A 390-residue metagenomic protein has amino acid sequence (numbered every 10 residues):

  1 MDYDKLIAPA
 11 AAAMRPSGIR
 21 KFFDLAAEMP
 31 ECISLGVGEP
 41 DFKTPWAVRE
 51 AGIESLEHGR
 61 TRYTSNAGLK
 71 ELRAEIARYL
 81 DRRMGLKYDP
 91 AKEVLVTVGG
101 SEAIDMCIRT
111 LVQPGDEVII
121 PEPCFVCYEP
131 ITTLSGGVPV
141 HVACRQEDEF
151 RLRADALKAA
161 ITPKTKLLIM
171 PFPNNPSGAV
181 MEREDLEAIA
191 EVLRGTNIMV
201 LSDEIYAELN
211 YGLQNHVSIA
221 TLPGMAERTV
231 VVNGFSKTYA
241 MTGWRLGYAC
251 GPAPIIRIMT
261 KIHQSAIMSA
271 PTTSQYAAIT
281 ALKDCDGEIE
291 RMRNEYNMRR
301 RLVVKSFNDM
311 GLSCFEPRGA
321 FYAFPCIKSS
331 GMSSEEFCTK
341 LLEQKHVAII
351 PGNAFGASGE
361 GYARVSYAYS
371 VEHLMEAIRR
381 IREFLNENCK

Functional and structural regions predicted by a protein language model:
M1-R15, F22-M29, I33, V37-S55 (+1 more regions): PLP-dependent class I/II
I53-E57, R62-N66: Phosphate/diphosphate ligand-binding glycine-rich loop within oxidoreductases
Y63-V98: Conserved N-terminal alpha-helix of the aminotransferase class I/II PLP-enzyme fold
